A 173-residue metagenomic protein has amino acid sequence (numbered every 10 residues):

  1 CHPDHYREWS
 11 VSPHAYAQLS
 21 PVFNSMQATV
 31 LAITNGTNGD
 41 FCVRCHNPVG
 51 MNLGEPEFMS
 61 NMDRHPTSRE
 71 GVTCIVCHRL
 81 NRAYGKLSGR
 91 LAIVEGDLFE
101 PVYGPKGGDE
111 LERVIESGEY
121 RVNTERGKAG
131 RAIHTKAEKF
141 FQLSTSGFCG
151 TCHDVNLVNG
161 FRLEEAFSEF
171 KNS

Functional and structural regions predicted by a protein language model:
P3-E70, N81-S144, G150-S173: Sequence context of c-type cytochrome heme-c attachment sites
T73-V76: Elongated alpha-helical scaffolds
